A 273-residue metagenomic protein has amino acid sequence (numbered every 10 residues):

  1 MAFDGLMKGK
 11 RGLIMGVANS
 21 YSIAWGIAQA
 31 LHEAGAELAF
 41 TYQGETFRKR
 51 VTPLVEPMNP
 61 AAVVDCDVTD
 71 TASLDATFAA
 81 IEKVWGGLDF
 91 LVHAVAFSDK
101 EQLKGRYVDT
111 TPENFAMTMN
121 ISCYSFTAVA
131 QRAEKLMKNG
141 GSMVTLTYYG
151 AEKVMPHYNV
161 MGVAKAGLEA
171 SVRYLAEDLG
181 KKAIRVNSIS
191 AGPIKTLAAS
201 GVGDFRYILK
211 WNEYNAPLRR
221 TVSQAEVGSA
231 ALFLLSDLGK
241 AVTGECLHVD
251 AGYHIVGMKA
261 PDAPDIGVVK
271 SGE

Functional and structural regions predicted by a protein language model:
F3-F40: Canonical Rossmann dinucleotide-binding motif of NAD(H)/NADP(H)-dependent dehydrogenases/reductases, specifically
G16-I23, A96-Q131, K135, N139-K181 (+3 more regions): Catalytic loop of short-chain dehydrogenase/reductase
H32, G86, M137-K138, E177-K182 (+3 more regions): A short hydrophobic alpha-helix cap/turn motif
C66-D75, A79-V84, H93-A116, K135 (+4 more regions): Conserved mid-core segment of classical short-chain dehydrogenase/reductases
G180, R185, V242-G244: Short, small/polar-rich loop/turn modules that mediate ligand/substrate recognition or access, typified
V186, S190-G201, V249, I255: Short, flexible catalytic-loop segment of classical short-chain dehydrogenase/reductase
A216-V227, L238: A conserved structural motif in NAD(P)-dependent oxidoreductases
L232, T243-E273: Short C-terminal tail/terminal secondary-structure segment of NAD(P)H-dependent dehydrogenase/reductase domains
